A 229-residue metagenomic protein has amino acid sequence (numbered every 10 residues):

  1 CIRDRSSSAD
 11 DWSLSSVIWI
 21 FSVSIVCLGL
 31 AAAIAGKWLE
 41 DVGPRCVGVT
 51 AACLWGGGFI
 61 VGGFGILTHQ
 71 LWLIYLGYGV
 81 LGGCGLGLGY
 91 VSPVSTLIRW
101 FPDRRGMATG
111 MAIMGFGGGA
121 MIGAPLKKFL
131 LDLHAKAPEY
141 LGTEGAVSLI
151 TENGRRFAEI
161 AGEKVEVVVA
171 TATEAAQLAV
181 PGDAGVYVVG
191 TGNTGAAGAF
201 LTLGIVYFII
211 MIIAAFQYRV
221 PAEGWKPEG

Functional and structural regions predicted by a protein language model:
C1-D4: Conserved small/polar residues in nucleotide/adenosyl-binding loops
W19-K37: Central cavity-lining transmembrane alpha-helices of secondary-active solute carriers, predominantly the Major
E40-A52: Cytoplasmic membrane-interface "Motif A"-like loop-to-helix N-cap segments of 12-TM Major Facilitator Superfamily
C53-T68: C-terminal ends and interior cores of transmembrane alpha-helices in multi-pass membrane transporters/permeases
G58, L71-L88: Hydrophobic core of transmembrane alpha-helices in multi-pass small-molecule transporters, especially MFS/SLC-type
G87-F101, A108-T109: Intracellular juxtamembrane helix-capping segments at the cytosolic ends of symmetry-related transmembrane helices
P102-D132: Glycine-rich segments within core transmembrane alpha-helices of 12-TM secondary carriers
A158, G204-G229: C-terminal membrane-cytosol helix-exit motif in multi-pass small-molecule transporters
